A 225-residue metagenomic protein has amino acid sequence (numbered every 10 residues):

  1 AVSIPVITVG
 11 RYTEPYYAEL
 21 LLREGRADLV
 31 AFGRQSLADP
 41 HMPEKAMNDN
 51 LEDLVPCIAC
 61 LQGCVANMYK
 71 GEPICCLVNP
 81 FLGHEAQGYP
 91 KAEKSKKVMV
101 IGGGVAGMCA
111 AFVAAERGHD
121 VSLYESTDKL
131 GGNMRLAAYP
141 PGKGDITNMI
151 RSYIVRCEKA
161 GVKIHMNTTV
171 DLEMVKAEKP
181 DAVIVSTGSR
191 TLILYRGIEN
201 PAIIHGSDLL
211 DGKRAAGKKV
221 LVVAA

Functional and structural regions predicted by a protein language model:
A1-I101, V105-V121, K129, R190-T191 (+1 more regions): Flavin-dependent oxidoreductase catalytic cores
Y16-Y17, H84-Y89, I150, T169-D171 (+1 more regions): A generic local structural motif
L22, S95-E125, L130, M166-K179 (+3 more regions): Rossmann-like dinucleotide/flavin-binding elements
R26, C157-I164, E199-A202: A short helix-to-beta-strand connector/capping loop
A27, P180-D181: Local beta-strand N-terminus motif with an aromatic residue
G132-E178: N-terminal Rossmann-like dinucleotide/flavin-binding domain of flavoprotein oxidoreductases that bind FAD/FMN
